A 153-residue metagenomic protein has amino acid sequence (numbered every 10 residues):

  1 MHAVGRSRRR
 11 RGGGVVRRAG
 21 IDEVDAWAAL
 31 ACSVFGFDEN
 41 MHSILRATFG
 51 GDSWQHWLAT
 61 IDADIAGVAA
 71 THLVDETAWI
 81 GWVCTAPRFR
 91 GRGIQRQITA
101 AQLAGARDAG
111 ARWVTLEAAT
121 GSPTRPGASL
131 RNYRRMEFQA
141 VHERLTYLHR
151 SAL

Functional and structural regions predicted by a protein language model:
M1-A3, E117, G121-L153: Conserved catalytic-core motifs of GNAT/GCN5-like acyltransferases
G5-S43: Short amphipathic alpha-helix that is part of the acyltransferase structural core
D38-P87: A conserved beta-strand-loop-helix scaffold within acyl/acetyltransferase catalytic domains
W79, G110-R112, E137: Short loop/turn motifs at secondary-structure junctions
W82-T85, G91-D108, R131, R135: Conserved acetyl-CoA-binding loop-helix of GNAT-fold acetyltransferases
A106-G121: Conserved GNAT acetyl-CoA-binding A-motif
